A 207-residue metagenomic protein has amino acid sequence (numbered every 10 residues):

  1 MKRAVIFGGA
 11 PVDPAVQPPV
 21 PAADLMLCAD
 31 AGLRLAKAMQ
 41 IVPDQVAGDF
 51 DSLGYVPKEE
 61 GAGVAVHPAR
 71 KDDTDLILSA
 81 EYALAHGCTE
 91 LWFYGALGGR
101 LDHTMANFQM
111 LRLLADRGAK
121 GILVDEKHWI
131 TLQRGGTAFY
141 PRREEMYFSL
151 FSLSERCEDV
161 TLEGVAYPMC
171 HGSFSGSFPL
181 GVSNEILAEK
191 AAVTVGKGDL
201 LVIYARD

Functional and structural regions predicted by a protein language model:
M1-P57: N-terminal beta-strand-loop-alpha-helix module at the start of alpha/beta ligand-binding or catalytic domains
F7, L27-A29, G48, V66 (+2 more regions): General beta-strand structural signal in soluble alpha/beta enzymes
V64-H86: Short phosphate-binding loop-to-helix
D102-R112: Short Gly/Thr/Asp-enriched flexible loops that form oxyanion-binding sites at enzyme active sites
L113-W129: Short, acidic/small-residue loops that bind anionic groups at enzyme active sites
H128, Q133-D207: Long, charged alpha-helical interface segments
